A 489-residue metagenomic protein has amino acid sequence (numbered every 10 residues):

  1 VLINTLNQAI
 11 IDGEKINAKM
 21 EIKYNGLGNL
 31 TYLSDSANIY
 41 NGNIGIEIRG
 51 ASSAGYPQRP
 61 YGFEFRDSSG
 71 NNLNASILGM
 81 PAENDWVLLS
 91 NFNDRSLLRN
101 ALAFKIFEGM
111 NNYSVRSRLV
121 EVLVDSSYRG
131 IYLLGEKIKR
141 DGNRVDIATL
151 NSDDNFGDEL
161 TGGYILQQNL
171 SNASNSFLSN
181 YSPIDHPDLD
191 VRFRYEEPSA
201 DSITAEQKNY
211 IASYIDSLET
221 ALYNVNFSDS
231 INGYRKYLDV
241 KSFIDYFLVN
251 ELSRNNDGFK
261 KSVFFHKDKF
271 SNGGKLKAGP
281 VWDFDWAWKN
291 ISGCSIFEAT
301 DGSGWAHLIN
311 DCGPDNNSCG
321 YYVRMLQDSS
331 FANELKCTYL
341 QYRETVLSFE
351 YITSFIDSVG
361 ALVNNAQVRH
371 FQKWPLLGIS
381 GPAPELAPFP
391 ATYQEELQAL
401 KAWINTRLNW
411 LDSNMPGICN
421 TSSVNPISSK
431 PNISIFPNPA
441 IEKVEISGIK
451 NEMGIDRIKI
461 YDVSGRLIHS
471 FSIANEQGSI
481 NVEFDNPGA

Functional and structural regions predicted by a protein language model:
V1, S422-V424, I435: Disulfide-bonded cysteine-rich modules in secreted/extracellular proteins, activating on the conserved Cys frameworks
V1-Y246, I352, A391, E395-M415: Phosphate-handling architecture centered on phosphoinositide signaling
L6-I10, K15-I16, G50-S52, Y56-P57 (+4 more regions): Middle-to-C-terminal accessory/interaction subdomains
N100, E136, D257, D283 (+2 more regions): Acidic active-site catalytic centers that drive phospho-/nucleotidyl reactions and related ester hydrolyses
S127, G274, S464-L467: Residue-level signal for well-ordered, solvent-exposed loop/turn and beta-edge residues enriched in charged/polar side
G130-I131, G274-K277, N432: Conserved catalytic motifs of the protein kinase core domain
P426-A489: C-terminal outer-membrane/trafficking sorting elements
